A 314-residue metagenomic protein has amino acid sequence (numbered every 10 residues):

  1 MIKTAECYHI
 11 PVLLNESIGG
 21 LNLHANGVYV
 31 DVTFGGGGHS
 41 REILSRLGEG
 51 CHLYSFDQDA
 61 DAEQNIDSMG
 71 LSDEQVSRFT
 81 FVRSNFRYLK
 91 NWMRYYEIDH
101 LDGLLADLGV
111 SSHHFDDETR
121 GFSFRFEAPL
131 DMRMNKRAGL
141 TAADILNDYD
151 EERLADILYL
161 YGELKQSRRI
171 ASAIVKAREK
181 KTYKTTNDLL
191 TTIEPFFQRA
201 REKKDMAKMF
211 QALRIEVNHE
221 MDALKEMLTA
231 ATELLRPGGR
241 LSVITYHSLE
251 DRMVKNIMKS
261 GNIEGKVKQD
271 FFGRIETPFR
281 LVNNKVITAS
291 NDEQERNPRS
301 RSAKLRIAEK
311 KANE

Functional and structural regions predicted by a protein language model:
M1-E314: S-adenosyl-L-methionine-dependent methyltransferase catalytic core, i.e., the SAM/SAH-binding region
